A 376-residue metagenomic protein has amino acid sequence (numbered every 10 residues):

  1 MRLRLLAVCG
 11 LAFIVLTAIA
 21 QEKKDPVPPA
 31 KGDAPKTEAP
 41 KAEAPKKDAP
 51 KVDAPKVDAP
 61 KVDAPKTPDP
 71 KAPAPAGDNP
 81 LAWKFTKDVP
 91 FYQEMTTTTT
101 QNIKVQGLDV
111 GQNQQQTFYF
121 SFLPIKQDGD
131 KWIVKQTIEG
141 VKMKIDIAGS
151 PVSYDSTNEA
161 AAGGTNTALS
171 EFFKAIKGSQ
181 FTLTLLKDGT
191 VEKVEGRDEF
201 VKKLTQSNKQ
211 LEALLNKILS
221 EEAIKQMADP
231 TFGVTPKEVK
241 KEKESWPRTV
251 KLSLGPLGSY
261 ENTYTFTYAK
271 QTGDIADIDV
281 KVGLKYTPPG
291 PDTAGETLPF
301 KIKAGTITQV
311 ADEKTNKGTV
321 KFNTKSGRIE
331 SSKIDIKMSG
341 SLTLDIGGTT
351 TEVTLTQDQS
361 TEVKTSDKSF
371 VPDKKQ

Functional and structural regions predicted by a protein language model:
M1-E22: Sec-dependent N-terminal signal peptides
L11-I14, A34, A64: Low-complexity intrinsically disordered segments
K24, A34-P40: D/E-rich low-complexity acidic segments and tails
K24-P28, K47-Q376: Signature of exported/secreted
A39, A44-P45, A49: Low-complexity, polybasic segments enriched for Lys interleaved with small residues
